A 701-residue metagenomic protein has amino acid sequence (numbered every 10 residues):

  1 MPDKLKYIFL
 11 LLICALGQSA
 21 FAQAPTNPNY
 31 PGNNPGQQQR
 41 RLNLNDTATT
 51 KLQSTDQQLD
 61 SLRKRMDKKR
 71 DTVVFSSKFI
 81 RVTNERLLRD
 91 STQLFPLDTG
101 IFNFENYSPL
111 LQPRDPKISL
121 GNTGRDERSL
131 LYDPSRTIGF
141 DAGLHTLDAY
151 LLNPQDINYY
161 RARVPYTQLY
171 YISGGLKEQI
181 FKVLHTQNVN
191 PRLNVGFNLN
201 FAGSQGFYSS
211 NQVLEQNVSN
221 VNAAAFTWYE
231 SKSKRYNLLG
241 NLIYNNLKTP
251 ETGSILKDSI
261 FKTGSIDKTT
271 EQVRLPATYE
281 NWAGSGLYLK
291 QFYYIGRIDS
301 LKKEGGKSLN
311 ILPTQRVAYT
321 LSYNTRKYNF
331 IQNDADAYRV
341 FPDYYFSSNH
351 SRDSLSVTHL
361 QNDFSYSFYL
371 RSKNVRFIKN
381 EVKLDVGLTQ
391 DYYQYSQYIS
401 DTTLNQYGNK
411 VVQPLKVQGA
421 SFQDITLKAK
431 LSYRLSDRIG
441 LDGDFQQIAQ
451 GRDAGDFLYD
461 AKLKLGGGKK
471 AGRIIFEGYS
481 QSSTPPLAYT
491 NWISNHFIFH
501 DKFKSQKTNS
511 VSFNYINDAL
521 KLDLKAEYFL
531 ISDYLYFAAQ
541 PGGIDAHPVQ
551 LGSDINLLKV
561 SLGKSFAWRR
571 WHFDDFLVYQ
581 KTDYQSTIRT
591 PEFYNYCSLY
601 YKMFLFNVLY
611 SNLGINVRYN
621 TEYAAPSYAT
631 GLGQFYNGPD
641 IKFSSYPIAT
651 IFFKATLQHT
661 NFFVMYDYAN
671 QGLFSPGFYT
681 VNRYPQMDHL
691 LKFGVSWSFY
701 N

Functional and structural regions predicted by a protein language model:
M1-F9: Bacterial N-terminal signal peptides that target proteins for export
K6-Y7, N27-P28, K559, D574: Generic early N-terminus positional signal peaking at residue ~5-7
F9-G17: Bacterial N-terminal signal peptides
L10-L11, E127, S598, G694: Generic recognition of well-ordered alpha-helical segments
Q18-A22: Sec/Tat signal peptide C-region and signal peptidase I cleavage site
Q23-G284, I295-I311, K464-A471, Y684-Q686 (+1 more regions): Membrane-proximal, glycine/serine-rich, low-complexity loop/turn segments characteristic of large bacterial
A162-V164, T186, N241, A277 (+2 more regions): Exposed, low-structure sequence patches enriched in small/polar residues
F341-F346: N-terminal low-complexity tails
